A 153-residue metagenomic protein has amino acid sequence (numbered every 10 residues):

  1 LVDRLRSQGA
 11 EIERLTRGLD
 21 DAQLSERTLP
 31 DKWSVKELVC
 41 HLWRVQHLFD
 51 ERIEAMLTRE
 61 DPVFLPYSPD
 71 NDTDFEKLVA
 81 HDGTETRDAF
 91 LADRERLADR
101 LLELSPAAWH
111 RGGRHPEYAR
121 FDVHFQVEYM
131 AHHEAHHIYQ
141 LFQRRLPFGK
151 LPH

Functional and structural regions predicted by a protein language model:
L1-D3, R27, R59-P62, A80-H81 (+1 more regions): Solvent-exposed interaction patches of small proteins and small membrane subunits
V2, V39, W43, R87: Short gly/ser-rich anion-binding loops that grip negatively charged ligand groups
R4-L15, T73-H110, M130: Acidic/histidine-rich alpha-helical segments that form the ligand environment of transition-metal centers
S7-W33: A glycine-rich, hydrophobic loop/mini-helix early in the fold
L15, L19-A22, E60, L104-A107 (+1 more regions): A short secondary-structure junction motif
S25-D72, H110-H153: Short, contiguous alpha-helical
